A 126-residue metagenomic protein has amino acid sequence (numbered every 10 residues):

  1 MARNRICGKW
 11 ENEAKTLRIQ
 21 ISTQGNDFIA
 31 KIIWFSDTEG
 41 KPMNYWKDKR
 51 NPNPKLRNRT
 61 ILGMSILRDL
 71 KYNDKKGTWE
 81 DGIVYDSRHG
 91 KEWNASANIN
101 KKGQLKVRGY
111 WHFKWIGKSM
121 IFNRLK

Functional and structural regions predicted by a protein language model:
M1-K9: N-terminal helix-cap/turn-to-beta initiation motif at the start of protein domains
C7, K15-D86, G90-N94: Central antiparallel beta-sheet cores of small beta-barrel/beta-sandwich binding domains
G8, F28, L105, M120: Residue-level detector of short, conserved catalytic/binding motifs and their immediate flanks
A14, T23-G25, W34, I99 (+2 more regions): A mature extracytoplasmic/lumenal domain signature
N94-I99, Q104-K106: C-terminal terminal-subdomain/extension
K102-Q104, W111-K126: Edge beta-strand at a domain terminus
